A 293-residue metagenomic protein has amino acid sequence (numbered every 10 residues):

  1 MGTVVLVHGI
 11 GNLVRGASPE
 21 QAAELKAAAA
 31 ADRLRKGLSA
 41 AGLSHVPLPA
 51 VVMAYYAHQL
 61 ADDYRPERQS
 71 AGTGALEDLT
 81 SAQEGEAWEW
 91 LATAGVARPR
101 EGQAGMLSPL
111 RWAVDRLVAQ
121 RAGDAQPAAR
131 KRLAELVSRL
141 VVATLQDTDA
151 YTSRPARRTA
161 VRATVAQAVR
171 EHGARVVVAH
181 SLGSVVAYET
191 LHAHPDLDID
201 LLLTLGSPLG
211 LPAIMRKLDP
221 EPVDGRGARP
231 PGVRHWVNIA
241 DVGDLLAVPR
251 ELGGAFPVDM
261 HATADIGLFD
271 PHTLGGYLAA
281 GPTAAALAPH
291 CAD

Functional and structural regions predicted by a protein language model:
M1-A57, A61-R68, G105-V178, L182-D293: Lipid deacylating catalytic domains
L48-P99: N-terminal accessory alpha/beta regions
A87-L117: A substrate-binding/cap region within the structured catalytic cores of diverse enzymes
